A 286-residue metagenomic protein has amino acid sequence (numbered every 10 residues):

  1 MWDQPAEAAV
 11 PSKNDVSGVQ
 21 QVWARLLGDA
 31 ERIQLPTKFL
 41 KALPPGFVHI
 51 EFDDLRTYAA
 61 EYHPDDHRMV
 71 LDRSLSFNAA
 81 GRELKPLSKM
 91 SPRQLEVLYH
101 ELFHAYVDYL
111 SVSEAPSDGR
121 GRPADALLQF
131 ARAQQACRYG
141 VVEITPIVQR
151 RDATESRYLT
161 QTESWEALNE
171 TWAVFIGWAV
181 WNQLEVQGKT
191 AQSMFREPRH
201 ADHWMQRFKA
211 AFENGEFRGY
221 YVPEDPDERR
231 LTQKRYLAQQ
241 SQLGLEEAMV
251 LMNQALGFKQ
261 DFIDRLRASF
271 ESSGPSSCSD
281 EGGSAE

Functional and structural regions predicted by a protein language model:
K13-Q21, L27-D29, S88-V97, E163-A167 (+1 more regions): Soluble non-cytosolic domains of exported or imported proteins
N14, A179, Q183-E286: Pan-zinc metallopeptidase signature
D15-N78, V112-Q129: Auxiliary, metal-adjacent structural segments of Zn-dependent hydrolase domains
S74-Y99, D108, T160-S164: Short pre-active-site segment immediately N-terminal to the catalytic Zn-binding motif
E101-R122, W172, A179-Q187: Catalytic Zn2+-binding segment of zinc metalloproteases
Y109-E155: Post-HEXXH active-site segment of zinc metalloproteases
A136-K189: Metalloprotease/metallohydrolase-associated module, dominated by Zn2+-dependent proteases
